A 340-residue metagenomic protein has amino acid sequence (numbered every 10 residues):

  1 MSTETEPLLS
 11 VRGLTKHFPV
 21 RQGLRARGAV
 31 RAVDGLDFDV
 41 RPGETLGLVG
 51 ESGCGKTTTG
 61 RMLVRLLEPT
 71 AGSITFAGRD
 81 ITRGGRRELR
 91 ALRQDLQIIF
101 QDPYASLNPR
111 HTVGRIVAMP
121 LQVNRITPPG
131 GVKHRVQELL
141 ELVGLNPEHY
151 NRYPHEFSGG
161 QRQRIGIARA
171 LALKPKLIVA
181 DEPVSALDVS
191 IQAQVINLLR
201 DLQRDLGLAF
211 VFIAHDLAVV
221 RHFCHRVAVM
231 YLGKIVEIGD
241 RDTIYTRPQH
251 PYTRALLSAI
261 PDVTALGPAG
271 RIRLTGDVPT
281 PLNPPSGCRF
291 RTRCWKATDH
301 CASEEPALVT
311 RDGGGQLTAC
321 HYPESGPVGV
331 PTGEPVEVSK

Functional and structural regions predicted by a protein language model:
M1-T246, S258, E324-K340: ABC transporter nucleotide-binding domains
S2-P7, V20-R25, A29, I238-K340: Short catalytic/signature loops enriched in Gly
